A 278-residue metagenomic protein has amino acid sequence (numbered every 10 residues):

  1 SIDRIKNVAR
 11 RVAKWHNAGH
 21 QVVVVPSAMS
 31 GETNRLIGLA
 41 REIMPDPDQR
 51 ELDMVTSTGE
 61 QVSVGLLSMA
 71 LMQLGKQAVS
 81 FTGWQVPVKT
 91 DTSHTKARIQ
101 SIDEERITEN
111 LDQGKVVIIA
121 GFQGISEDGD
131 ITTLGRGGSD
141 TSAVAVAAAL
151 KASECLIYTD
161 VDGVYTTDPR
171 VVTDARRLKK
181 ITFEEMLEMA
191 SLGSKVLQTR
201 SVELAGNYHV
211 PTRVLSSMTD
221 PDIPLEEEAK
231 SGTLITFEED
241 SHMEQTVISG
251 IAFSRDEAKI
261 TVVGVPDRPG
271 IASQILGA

Functional and structural regions predicted by a protein language model:
S1-V202: Nucleotide/pyrophosphate-binding catalytic subdomain
H20-V24, L197, H209-P224, V262 (+1 more regions): Flexible, glycine/charged-enriched surface loops at secondary-structure junctions
P26-T33, Y165, V214-D240: Terminal amphipathic helices with adjacent charged low-complexity linkers/tails
M29-S30, Q123-G124, S139, D162 (+4 more regions): Short, glycine-/Ser/Thr-/acidic-enriched flexible segments
L36, S80, M186, T212-V214 (+2 more regions): Generic structural hydrophobic/aromatic packing signal, biased to beta-strands
I43, L225-A278: A conserved regulatory-domain signal marking ACT and ACT-like small-molecule sensing domains and adjacent regulatory
K115, S153-E154, L187, Q198-R200 (+4 more regions): Structural beta-strand/beta-sheet cores of well-ordered domains, especially the beta-sheet scaffolds that support
A205: Acidic-aromatic/histidine active-site loop/patch
